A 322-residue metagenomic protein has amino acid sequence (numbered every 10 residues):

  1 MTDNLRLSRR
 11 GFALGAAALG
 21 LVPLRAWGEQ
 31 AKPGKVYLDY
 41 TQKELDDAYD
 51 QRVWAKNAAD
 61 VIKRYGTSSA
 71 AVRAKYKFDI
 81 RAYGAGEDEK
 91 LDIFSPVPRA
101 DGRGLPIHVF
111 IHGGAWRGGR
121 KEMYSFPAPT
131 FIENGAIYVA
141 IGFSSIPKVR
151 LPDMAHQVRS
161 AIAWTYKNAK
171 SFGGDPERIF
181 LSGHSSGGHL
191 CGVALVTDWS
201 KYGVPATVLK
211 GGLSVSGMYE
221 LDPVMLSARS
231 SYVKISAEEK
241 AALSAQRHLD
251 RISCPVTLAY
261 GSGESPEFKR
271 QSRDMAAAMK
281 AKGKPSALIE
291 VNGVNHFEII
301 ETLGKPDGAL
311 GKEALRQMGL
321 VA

Functional and structural regions predicted by a protein language model:
T2-L19: N-terminal secretory signal peptides and thylakoid transit peptides that target proteins across membranes
R52-A100: N-terminal cap/lid segment of alpha/beta-hydrolase-fold proteins
G104-G113: Short beta-strand element of the alpha/beta-hydrolase
G119-P127, V139-P176: Catalytic nucleophile-loop/oxyanion-hole region of alpha/beta-hydrolase and closely related hydrolase-like folds
Y166-L226: Primarily recognizes the serine-hydrolase "nucleophile elbow" in alpha/beta-hydrolase and SGNH/GDSL folds
G211, A237-R270: The feature captures the conserved acid-bearing segment of alpha/beta-hydrolase catalytic domains
G217-H248: Mobile cap/lid helix-loop segments that gate and shape the active-site cleft of serine hydrolases
R273, K280-A322: C-terminal catalytic histidine-bearing segment of alpha/beta-hydrolase fold enzymes
